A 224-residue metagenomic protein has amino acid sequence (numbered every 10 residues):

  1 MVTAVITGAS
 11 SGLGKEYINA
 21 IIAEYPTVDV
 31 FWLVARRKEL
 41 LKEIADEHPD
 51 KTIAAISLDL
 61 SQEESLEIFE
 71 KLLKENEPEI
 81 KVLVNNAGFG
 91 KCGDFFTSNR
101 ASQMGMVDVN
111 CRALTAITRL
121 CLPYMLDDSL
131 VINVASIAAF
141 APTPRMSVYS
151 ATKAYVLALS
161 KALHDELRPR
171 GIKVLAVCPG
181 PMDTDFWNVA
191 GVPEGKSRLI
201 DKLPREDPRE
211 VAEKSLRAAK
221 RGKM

Functional and structural regions predicted by a protein language model:
S10-S11: Conserved glycine-rich cofactor-binding loop
Y25-E43: Conserved glycine-rich Rossmann-like NAD(P)H-binding loop of the short-chain dehydrogenase/reductase
N86-K91: Conserved NAD(P)H cofactor-binding loop of Rossmann-fold oxidoreductase domains
D94-G105: Substrate-binding pocket helix/loop in short-chain dehydrogenase/reductase
T118, T152: Active-site helix of classical SDR
S136: Residue(s) in the substrate-gating loop at a strand-loop-helix junction that position the organic substrate next
D165-M224: SDR active-site lid
